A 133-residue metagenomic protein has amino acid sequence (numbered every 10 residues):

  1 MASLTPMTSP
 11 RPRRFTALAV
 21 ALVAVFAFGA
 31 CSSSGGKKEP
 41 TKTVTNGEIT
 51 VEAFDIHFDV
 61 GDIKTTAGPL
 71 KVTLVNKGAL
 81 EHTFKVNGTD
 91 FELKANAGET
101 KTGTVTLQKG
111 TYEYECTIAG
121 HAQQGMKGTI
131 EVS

Functional and structural regions predicted by a protein language model:
L4-A19: Bacterial N-terminal signal peptides that target proteins for export
A19, C31-E48: Short, low-complexity, disordered segments immediately C-terminal to signal peptides in bacterial exported proteins
F26-A30: C-terminal motif of bacterial Sec signal peptides marking the signal peptidase cleavage site
S32-K37, A95-S133: Extracellular/periplasmic metallocenter environments
K42-A67: N-terminal edge beta-strand
D55, K64, N76-G78, G88-D90 (+3 more regions): A mature extracytoplasmic/lumenal domain signature
G61-L80, K101-E115: Beta-strand cores of secreted/periplasmic/IMS beta-sandwich domains, seen most often in copper-related folds
L80-A95, Q123: Histidine- and aromatic-enriched segments that form or immediately flank copper-ligand environments
